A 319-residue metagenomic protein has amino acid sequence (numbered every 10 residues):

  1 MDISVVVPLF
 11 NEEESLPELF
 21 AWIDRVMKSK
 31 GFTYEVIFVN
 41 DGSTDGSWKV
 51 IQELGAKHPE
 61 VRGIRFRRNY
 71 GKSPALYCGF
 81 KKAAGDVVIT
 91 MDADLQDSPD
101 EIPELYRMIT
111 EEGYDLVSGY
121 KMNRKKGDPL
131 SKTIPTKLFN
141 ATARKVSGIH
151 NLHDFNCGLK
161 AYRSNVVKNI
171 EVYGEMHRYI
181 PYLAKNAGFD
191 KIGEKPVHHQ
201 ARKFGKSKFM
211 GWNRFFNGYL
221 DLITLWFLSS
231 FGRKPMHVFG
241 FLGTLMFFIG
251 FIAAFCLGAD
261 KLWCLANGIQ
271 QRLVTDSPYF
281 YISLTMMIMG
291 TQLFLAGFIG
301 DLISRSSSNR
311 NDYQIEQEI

Functional and structural regions predicted by a protein language model:
D2-S4, E35: Cell-envelope/extracellular polymer assembly enzymes that use nucleotide-activated donors
E12-M27: Short, well-formed alpha-helical segments that are part of the catalytic scaffolds of diverse glycosyltransferases
E14-E18, D45-L54: Acidic helix N-cap motif at the loop->helix transition within catalytic regions of sugar-transfer enzymes
F20, F32-S43, I64-R65: Short beta-strand/loop segment that forms part of the nucleotide-sugar
N40-K49, L95: A conserved acidic beta->alpha catalytic loop
E53, R62-R68, K72-K82, V87 (+4 more regions): Acceptor/aglycone-binding surface of glycosyltransferases and processive sugar-polymer synthases
Y179-I319: Hydrophobic helical membrane-anchoring modules
